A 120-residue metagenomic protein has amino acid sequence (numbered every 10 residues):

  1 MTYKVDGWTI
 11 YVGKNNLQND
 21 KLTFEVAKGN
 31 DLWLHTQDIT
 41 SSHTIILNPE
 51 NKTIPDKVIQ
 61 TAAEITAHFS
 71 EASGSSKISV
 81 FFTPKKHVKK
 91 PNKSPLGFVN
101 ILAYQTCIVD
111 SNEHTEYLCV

Functional and structural regions predicted by a protein language model:
M1-V120: Duplex nucleic acid-engaging cores and interfaces of nucleic-acid transaction enzymes
